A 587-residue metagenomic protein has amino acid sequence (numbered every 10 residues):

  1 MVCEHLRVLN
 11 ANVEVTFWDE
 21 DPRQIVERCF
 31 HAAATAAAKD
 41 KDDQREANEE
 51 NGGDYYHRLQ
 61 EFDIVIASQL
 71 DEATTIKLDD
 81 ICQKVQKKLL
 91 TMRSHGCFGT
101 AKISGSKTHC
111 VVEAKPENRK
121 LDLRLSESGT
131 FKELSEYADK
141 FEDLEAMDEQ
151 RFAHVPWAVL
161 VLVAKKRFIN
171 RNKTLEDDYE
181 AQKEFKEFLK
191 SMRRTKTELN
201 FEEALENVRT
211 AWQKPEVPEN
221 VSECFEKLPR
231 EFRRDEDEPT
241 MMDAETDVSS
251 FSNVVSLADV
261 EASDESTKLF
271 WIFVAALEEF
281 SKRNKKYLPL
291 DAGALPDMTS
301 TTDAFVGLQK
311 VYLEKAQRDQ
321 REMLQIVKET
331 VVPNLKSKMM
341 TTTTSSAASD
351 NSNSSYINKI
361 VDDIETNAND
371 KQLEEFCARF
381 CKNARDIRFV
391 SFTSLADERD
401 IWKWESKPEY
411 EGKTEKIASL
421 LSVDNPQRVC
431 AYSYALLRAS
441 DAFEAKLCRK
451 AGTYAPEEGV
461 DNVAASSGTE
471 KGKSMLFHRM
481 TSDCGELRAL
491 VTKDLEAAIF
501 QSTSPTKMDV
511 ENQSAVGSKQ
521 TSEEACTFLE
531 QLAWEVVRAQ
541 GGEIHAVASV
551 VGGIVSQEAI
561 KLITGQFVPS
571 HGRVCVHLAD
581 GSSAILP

Functional and structural regions predicted by a protein language model:
M1-P587: Adenine nucleotide-associated cytosolic modules
